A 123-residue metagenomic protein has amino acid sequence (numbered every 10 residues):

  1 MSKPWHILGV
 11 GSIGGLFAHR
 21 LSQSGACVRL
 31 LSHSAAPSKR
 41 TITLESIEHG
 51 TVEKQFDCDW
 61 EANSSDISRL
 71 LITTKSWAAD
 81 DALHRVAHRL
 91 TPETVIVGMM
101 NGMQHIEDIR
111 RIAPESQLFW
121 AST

Functional and structural regions predicted by a protein language model:
M1-E53: NAD(P)+-binding Rossmann beta1-loop-alpha1 motif at the extreme N-terminus of oxidoreductases
K54-T123: Rossmann-like NAD(P)(H) cofactor-binding subdomain of soluble oxidoreductases
